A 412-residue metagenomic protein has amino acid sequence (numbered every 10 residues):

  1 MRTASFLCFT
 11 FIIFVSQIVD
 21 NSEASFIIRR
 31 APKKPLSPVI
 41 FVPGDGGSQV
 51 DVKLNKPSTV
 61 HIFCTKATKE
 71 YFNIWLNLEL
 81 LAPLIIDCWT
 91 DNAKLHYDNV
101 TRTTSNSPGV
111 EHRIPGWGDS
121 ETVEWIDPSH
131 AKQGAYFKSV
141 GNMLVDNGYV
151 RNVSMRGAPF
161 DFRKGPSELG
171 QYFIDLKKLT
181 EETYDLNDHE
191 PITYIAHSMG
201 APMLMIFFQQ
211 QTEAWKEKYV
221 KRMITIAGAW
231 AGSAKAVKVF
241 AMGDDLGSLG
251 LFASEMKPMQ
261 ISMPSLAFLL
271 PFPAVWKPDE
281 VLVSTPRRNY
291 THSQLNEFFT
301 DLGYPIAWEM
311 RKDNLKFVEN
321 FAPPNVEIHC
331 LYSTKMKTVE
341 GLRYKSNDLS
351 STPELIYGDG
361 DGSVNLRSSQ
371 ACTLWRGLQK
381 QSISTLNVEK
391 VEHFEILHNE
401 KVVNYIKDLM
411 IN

Functional and structural regions predicted by a protein language model:
R2-I195, M199-I261, F268-L270, W276-D279 (+4 more regions): N-terminal non-catalytic accessory region
P264-N347: Glycine-rich, aromatic-lined ligand/substrate-binding cores of catalytic and carbohydrate-binding domains
